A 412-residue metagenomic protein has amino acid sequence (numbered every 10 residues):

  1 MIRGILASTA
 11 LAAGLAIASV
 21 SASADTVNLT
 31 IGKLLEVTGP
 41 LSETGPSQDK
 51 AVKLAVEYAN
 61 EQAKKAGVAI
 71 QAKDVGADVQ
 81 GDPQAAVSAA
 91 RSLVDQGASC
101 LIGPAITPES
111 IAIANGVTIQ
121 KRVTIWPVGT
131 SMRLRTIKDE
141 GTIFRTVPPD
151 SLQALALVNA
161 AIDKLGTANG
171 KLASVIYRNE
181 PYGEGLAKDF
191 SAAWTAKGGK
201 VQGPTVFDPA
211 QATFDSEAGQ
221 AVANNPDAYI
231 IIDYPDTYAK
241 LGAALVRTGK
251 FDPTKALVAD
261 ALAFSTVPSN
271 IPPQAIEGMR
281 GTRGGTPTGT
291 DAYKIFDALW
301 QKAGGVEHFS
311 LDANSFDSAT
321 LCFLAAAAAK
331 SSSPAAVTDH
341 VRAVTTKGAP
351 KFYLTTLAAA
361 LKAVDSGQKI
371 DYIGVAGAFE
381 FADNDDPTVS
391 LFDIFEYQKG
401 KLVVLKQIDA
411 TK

Functional and structural regions predicted by a protein language model:
I2-T9, A24-K412: Extracytosolic ligand-binding ectodomains
A7-I17: Hydrophobic helical h-region of N-terminal Sec-dependent signal peptides in bacterial secretory/periplasmic proteins
I17-A24: Sec/Tat signal peptide C-region and signal peptidase I cleavage site
